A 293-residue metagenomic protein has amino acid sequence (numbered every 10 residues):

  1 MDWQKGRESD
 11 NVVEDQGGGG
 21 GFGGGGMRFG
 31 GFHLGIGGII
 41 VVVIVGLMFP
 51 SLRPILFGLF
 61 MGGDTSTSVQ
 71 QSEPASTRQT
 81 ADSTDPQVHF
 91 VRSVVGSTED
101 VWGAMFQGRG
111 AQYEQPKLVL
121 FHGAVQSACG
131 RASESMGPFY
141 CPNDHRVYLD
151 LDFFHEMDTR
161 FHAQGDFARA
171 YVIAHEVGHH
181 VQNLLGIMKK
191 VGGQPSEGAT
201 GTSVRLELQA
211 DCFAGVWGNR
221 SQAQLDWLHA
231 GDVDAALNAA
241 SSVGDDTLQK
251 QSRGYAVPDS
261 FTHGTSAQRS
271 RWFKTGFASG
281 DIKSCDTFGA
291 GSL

Functional and structural regions predicted by a protein language model:
M1-R78: Long amphipathic alpha-helical segments used for membrane anchoring, targeting, substrate engagement, or oligomerization
P54-G130, E134, D286: A metal-dependent hydrolase signature that marks the N-terminal structural subdomain at the beginning of catalytic folds
H89-Y113, T200-G201, R205, Q209-L248: Short helix/loop segments within enzyme catalytic domains that coordinate or immediately flank catalytic cofactors
W102, L149, Y171-L184, A210-D211 (+1 more regions): Active-site recognition of the HExxH zinc-binding catalytic motif
A124-D150: Catalytic zinc-binding patch centered on the HExxH motif and its immediate surroundings that defines zinc-dependent
F153-Y171, G198-V204: Short pre-active-site segment immediately N-terminal to the catalytic Zn-binding motif
N183-E207: Post-HEXXH active-site segment of zinc metalloproteases
D246-L293: Pan-zinc metallopeptidase signature
